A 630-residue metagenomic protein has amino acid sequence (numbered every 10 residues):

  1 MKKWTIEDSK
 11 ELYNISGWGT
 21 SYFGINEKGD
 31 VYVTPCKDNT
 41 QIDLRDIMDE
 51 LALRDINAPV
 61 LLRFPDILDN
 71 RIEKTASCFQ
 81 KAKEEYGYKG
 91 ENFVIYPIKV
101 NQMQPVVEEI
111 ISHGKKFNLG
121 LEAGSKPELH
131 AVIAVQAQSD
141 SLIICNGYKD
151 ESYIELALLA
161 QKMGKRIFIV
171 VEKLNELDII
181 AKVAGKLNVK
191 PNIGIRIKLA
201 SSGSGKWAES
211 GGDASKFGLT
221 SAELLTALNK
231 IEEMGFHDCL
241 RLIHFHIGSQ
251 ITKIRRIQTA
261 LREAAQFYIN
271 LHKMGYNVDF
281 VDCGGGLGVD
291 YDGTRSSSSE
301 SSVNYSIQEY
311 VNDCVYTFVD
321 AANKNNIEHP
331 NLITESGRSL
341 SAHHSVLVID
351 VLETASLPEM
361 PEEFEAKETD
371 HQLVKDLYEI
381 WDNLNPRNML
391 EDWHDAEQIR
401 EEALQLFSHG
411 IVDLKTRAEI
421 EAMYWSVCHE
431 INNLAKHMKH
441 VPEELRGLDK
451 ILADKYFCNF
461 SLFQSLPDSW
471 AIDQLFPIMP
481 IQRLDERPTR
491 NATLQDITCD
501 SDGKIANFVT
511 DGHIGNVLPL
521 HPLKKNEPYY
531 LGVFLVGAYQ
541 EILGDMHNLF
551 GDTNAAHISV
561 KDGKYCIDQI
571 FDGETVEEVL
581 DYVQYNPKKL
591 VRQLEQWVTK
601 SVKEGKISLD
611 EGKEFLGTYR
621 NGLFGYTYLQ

Functional and structural regions predicted by a protein language model:
M1-V31: Charged, compositionally biased N-terminal leader segments and the immediate start of the first structured element
T20, I25-Q102: Low-complexity, highly charged intrinsically disordered N-terminal segments that act as targeting/localization
D30, D38, I67, N101-M103 (+15 more regions): Short, glycine-/Ser/Thr-/acidic-enriched flexible segments
A58, L62, E84-K89, M274-V278 (+1 more regions): Flexible, glycine/charged-enriched surface loops at secondary-structure junctions
D66-K74, T226, E263, D313: A non-catalytic, amphipathic alpha-helix used as a structural packing/dimerization or gating element in enzyme scaffolds
G87-D282, V289, G293, N304-E309 (+2 more regions): Active-site-proximal beta-alpha core segment in soluble small-molecule metabolic enzymes
S299-C314, E363: Helical (often loop-to-helix) elements that flank the catalytic cores of nucleotide-handling enzymes
D313, V319-Q630: Charged (often Lys/Glu-rich) extended helix/loop segments that serve as interaction or gating elements
